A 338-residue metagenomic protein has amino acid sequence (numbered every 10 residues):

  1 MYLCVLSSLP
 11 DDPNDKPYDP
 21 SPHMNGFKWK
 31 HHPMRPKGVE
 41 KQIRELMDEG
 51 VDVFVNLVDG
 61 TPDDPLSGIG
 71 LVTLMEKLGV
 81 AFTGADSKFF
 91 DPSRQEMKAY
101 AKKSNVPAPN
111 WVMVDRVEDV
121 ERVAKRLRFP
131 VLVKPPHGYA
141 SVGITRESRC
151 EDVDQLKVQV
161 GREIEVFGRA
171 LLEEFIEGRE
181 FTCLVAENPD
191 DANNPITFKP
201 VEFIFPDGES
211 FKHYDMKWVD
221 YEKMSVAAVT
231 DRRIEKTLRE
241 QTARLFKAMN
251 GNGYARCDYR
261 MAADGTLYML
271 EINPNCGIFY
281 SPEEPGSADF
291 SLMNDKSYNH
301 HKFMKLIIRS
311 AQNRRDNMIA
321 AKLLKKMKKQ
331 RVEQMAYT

Functional and structural regions predicted by a protein language model:
M1-S7, L46-M47, S87-E173, E177-G178 (+1 more regions): Active-site nucleotide/adenylate-binding loops and adjacent lid/helix of ATP-dependent enzymes
M1-T83, D91-P92, E96, D115-R122 (+3 more regions): ATP-binding N-terminal substructure of ATP-dependent carboxylate-amine bond-forming enzymes
V5, F54, F82, W111 (+4 more regions): Generic preference for hydrophobic
K28, A81, P107, R169 (+1 more regions): Residue-level detector of anion-binding/catalytic polar loops
L66-T73, F211-V219, S281-G286: Short, flexible, mixed-charge acidic loops at enzyme active sites
M75, A101-K102, L292: Structural element of the ATP-grasp superfamily
N105, A192, D231-T338: ATP-dependent carboxylate activation and anion-phosphoryl transfer catalytic cores that bind Mg-ATP to form
D152-R233, T237-E240, M261-Y268: Phosphate-binding site of ATP-dependent enzymes
